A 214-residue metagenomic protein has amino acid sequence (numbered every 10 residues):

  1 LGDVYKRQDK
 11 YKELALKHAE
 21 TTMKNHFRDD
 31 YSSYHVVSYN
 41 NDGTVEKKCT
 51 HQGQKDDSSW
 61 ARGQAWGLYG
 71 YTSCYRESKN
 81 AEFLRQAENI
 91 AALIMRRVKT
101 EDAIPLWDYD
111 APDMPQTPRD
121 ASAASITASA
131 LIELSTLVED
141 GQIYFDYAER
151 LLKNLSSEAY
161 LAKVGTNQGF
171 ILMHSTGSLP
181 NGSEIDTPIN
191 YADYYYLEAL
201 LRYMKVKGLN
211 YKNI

Functional and structural regions predicted by a protein language model:
L1-Y5: Short, small-residue-biased leader/transition segments that mark boundaries at the very start of proteins
K6-E13, C74-A81, L137-E139: Inter-helical turn/loop segments and adjacent helix faces that build the functional surface of alpha-helical bundle
L14-Y34, N40-T50, Q86-D102, Y147-G165 (+1 more regions): Long, well-ordered core segments of solenoidal/helical folds
Y31-S59, D102-I126, V164-P188: Carbohydrate-binding/catalytic loop surfaces
W60-R76: A conserved active-site cap/scaffold subdomain adjacent to cofactor or substrate pockets
A81-F145: A beta-strand-loop signature enriched in Asp, Gly, Thr, and Trp that corresponds to the sialidase/neuraminidase Asp-box
Q116-I214: CBM-like carbohydrate-recognition segments
